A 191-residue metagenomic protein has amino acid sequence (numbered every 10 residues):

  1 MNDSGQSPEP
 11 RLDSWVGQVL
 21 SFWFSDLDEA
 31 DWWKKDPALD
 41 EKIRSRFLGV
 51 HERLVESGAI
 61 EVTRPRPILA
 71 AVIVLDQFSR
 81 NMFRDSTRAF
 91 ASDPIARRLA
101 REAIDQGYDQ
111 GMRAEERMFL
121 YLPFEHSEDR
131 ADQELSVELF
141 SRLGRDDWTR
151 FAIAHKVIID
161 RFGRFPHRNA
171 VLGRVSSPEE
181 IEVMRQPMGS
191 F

Functional and structural regions predicted by a protein language model:
N2-A70, V74-F191: Intrinsically disordered, low-complexity activation-like regions
